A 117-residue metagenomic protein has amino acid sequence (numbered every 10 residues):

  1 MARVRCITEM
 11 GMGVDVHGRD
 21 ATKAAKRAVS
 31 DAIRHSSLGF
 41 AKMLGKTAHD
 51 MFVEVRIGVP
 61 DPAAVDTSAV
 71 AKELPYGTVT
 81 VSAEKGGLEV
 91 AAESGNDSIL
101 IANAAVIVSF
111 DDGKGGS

Functional and structural regions predicted by a protein language model:
M1-A2, L44-H49, E73-L74, G95-L100: Solvent-exposed alpha-helices and their adjacent loops that cap or buttress functional pockets in soluble metabolic
A2-G45, P60-V65, I107-S117: Conserved mixed alpha/beta catalytic, RNA-binding, or beta-rich assembly cores of soluble enzyme, regulatory
R5-I7, D50-E54, I101-A105: Broad gene-expression machinery/nucleic-acid interaction feature
D20-K23, S68-V70, S94-D97: Surface-exposed beta-strand edges and their flanking turn/coil or helix-capping segments
D50-E93: Mid-chain, well-packed structural core segment of small domains
Y76-S117: C-terminal edge-of-domain segments
